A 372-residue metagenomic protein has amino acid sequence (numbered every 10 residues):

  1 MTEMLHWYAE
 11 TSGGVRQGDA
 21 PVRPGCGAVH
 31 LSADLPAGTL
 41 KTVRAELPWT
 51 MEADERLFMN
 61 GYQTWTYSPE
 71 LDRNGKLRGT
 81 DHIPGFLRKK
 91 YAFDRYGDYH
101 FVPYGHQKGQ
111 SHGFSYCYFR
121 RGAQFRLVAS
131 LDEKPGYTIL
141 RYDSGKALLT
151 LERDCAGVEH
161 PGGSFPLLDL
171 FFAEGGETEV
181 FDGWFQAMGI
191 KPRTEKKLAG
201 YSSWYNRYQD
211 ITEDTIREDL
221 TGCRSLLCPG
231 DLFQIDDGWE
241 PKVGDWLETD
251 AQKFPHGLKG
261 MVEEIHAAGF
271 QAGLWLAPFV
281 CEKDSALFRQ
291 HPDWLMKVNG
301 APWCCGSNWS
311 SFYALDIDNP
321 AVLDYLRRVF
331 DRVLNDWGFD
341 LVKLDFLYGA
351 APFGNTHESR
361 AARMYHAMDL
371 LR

Functional and structural regions predicted by a protein language model:
M1-D182: N-terminal accessory beta-strand-rich subdomains and adjacent acidic, glycine-rich linkers that precede catalytic cores
S32, G200-S202, Q271-W275: Residues within well-ordered beta-strands of beta-sheet-rich folds
A37-T39, A123, S225-P229, H266-Q271: Short, solvent-exposed loop/edge-beta patches enriched in aromatic
W49-A53, R207, P278-V280, A350: Short loop/turn segments at secondary-structure transitions that flank enzyme active sites
L151-E152, R217-D219, G257-M261: Short alpha-helical segments and helix-capping/turn motifs at coil-helix boundaries
E174, T178, Q209-D214, P255 (+1 more regions): Generic detection of long, well-ordered alpha-helical segments
F181-L232, D237-P241: An acidic-aromatic substrate-binding cleft motif
P229-R372: Aromatic- and carboxylate-enriched substrate-binding clefts and catalytic-loop regions of carbohydrate-active enzymes
